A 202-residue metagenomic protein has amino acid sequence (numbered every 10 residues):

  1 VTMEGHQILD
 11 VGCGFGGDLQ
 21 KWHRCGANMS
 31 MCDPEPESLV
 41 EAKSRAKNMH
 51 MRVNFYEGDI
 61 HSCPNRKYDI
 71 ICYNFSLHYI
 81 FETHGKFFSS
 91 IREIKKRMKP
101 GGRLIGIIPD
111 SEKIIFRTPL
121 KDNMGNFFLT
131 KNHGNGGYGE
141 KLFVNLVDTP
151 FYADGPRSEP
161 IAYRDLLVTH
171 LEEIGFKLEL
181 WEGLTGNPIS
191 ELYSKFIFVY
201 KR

Functional and structural regions predicted by a protein language model:
V1-H6, K21: Conserved alpha-helix/loop element of class I SAM-dependent methyltransferases that forms part of the SAM/SAH-binding
G5-G14: Conserved class I S-adenosyl-L-methionine
G16-I60: Class I SAM-dependent methyltransferase SAM/SAH-binding core
C63-I71: A short acidic, Gly/Pro-enriched loop at the edge of an enzyme's catalytic core that lines a small-molecule cofactor
Y73-L77: A short beta-strand submotif of the Rossmann-like class I SAM-dependent methyltransferase core that lines
K86-P100: A short glycine-rich, Lys/Arg-flanked "PGG" loop and its adjoining helix->strand segment in the class I
I105-T169: SAM-dependent methyltransferase
F143-R202: C-terminal lobe and adjacent flexible extensions of AdoMet/dcAdoMet transferase-like proteins
